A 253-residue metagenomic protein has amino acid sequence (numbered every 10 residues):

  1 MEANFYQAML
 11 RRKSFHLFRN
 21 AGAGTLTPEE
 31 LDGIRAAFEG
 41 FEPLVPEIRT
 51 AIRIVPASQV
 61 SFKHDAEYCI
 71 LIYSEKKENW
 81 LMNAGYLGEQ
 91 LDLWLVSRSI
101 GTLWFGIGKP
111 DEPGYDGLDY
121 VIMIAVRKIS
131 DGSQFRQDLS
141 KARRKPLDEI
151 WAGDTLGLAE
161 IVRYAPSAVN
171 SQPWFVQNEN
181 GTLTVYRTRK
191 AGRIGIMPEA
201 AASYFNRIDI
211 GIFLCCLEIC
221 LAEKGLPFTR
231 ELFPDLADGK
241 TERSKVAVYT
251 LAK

Functional and structural regions predicted by a protein language model:
M1-K253: Acidic, surface-exposed loops and disordered segments
